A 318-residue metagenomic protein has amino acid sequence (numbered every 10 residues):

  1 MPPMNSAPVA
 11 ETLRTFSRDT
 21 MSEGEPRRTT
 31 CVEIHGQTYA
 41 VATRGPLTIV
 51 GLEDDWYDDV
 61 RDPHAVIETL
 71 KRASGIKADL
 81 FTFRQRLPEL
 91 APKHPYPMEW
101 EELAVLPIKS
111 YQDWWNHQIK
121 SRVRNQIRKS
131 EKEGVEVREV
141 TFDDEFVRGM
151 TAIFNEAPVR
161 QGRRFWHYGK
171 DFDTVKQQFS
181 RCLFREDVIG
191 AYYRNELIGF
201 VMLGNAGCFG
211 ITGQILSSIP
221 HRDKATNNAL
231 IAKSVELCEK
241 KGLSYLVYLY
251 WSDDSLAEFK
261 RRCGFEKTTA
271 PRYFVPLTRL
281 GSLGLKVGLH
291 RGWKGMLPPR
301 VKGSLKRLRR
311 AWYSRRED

Functional and structural regions predicted by a protein language model:
P2-L47, H94-W114, S244-D318: Active-site/acyl-donor-binding loops of N-acyltransferases
P2-L47, Q85-E99, L106-D223, A232: A conserved beta-strand-loop-helix scaffold within acyl/acetyltransferase catalytic domains
E53-W56: Long, charge-dense tracts
D59-V60, K224: Flexible, glycine- and charge-enriched loops at secondary-structure boundaries
H64-E102: Non-catalytic accessory segments adjacent to catalytic cores
V66-K71, I127, K176-F179, A257-K260: Short amphipathic alpha-helical segments and helix-helix/interface helices
R181-L285: Aromatic (often tryptophan-rich) hydrophobic motifs at membrane interfaces
